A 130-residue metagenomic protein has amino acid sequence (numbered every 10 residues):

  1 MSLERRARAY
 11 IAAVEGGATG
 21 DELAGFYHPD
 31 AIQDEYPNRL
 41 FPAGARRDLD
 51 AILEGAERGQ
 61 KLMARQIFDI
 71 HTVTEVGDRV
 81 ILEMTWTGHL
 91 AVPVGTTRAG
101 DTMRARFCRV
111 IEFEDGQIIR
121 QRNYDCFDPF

Functional and structural regions predicted by a protein language model:
M1-G16, G25, E114-F130: Terminal "cap-and-tail" regions of soluble proteins that handle hydrophobic small molecules
R5, G20-D21, G25-G77: A solvent-exposed, acidic/Ser-Thr-rich amphipathic alpha-helical stretch
A7, A13-G16, A31, I81 (+2 more regions): Small-side-chain structural scaffolding
V14, Y36-L49, L90-V94, R122: Short, charge-rich amphipathic segments
L53, E57-F130: A beta-strand edge to alpha-helix "cap/lid" segment located at domain peripheries
